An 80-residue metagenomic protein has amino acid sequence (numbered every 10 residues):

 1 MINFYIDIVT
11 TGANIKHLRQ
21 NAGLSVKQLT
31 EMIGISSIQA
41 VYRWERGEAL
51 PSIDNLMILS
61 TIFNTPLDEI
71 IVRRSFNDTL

Functional and structural regions predicted by a protein language model:
M1-N21: A short, Lys/Arg-rich alpha-helix, primarily the initiator
M1-Y5, T61, I71-L80: Short, charged recognition helix plus adjacent turn of helix-turn-helix-like nucleic-acid-binding domains
K16, K27, M57: Residues within the helices of the helix-turn-helix
R19, T30, S60: The alpha-helix within a helix-turn-helix
G23-R43: Short alpha-helical DNA-recognition segment
G47-I58, N77-T79: Short, basic-rich loop-to-helix N-cap that marks the start of a DNA-contacting helix
D54-E69: DNA major-groove recognition helix of helix-turn-helix/homeodomain DNA-binding modules
